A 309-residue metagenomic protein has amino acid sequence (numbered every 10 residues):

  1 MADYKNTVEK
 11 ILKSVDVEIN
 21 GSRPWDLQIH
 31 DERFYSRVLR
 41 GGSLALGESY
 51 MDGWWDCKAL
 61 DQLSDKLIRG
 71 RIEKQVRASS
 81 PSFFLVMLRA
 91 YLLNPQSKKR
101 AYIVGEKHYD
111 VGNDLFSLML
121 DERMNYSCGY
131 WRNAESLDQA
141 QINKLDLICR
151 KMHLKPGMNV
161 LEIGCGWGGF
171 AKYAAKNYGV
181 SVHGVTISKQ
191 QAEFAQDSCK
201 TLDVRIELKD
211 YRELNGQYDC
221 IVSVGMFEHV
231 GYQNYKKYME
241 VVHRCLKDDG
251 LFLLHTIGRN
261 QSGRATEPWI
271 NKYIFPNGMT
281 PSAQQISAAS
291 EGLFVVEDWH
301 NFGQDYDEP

Functional and structural regions predicted by a protein language model:
M1-Q141, L147: Feature captures hydrophobic
P156-G164: Conserved class I S-adenosyl-L-methionine
W167-Y178: Conserved SAM-binding loop of SAM-dependent methyltransferases across substrates and taxa, primarily the Class I
K200-Y211: Conserved SAM-binding strand-loop segment of SAM-dependent methyltransferases
R212-I221: A short acidic, Gly/Pro-enriched loop at the edge of an enzyme's catalytic core that lines a small-molecule cofactor
K236-D248: A short glycine-rich, Lys/Arg-flanked "PGG" loop and its adjoining helix->strand segment in the class I
D249-I257: Conserved beta-strand signature within the Rossmann-like core of class I S-adenosyl-L-methionine
I257-P309: Substrate-binding/catalytic lobe of Class I Rossmann-like enzymes that use SAM or dcSAM, i.e., the mid-to-C-terminal
